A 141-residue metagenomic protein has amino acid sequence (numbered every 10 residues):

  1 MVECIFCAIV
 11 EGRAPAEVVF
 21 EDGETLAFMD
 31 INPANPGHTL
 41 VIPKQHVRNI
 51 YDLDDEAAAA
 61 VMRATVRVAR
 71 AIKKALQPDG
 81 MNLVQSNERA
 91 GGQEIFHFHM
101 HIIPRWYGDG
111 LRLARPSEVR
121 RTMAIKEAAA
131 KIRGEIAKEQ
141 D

Functional and structural regions predicted by a protein language model:
M1-D141: HIT superfamily nucleotide-processing domains
